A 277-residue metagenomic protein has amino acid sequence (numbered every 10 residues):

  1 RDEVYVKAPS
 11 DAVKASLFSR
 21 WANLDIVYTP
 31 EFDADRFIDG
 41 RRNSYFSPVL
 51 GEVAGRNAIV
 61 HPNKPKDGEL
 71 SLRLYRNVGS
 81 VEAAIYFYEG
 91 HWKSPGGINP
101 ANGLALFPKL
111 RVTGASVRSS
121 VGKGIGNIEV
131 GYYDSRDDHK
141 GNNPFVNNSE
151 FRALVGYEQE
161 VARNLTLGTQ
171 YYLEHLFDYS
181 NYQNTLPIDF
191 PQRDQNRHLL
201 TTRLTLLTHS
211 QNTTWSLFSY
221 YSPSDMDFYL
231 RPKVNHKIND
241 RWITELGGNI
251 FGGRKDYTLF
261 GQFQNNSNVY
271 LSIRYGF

Functional and structural regions predicted by a protein language model:
D2-Y5, H61-K66, G103-K109, N143-F151 (+3 more regions): Replace "Gram-negative outer membrane beta-barrel proteins" with "bacterial and organellar outer membrane beta-barrel
V13-L17, L72-R76, I85, A115-S119 (+6 more regions): Residues on the lipid-exposed face of transmembrane beta-strands in outer-membrane beta-barrel proteins
S19-W21, Y28-A34, V78, F87-K93 (+7 more regions): Transmembrane beta-strands of outer-membrane beta-barrel pores
W21-L24, S80-A83, K123-N127, N164-L167 (+2 more regions): Repeated loop/turn-to-beta-strand initiation elements of outer-membrane beta-barrel proteins
F37-N43, P95-N102, D138-F145, D178-L186 (+3 more regions): Outer-membrane beta-barrel translocator domains and adjoining extracellular loop/strand segments of Gram-negative
K109-T185: Long, well-ordered mid-to-C-terminal structural blocks that present hydrophobic/aromatic surfaces
V155-D225: C-terminal structural cap/anchor segments
F263-F277: Outer-membrane beta-barrel "beta-signal"
